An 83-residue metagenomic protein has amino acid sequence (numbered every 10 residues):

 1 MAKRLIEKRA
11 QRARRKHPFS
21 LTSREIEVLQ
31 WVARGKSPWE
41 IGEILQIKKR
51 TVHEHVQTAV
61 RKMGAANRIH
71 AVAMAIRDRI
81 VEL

Functional and structural regions predicted by a protein language model:
K3-E27: Regulatory hinge/linker segments at domain boundaries that couple sensory/effector modules to output domains
E7, H53, R77: Phosphate-coordinating loops and pocket residues in cytosolic domains that bind phosphorylated ligands
R12-R14, T22-R24, E40-G42, H55-T58 (+1 more regions): A short, structure-level motif marking secondary-structure boundaries and short turns
E25-V28, V32, A71: Short alpha-helical "packing" element that flanks the helix-turn-helix/winged-helix DNA-binding module
V32-K36, A75: Short helix-to-turn junction characteristic of helix-turn-helix DNA-binding domains, especially the helix
S37-H70: Recognition helix of helix-turn-helix DNA-binding domains
M74-L83: Intrinsically disordered, low-complexity basic tails/linkers immediately adjacent to helix-turn-helix/homeobox/MYB/SANT
